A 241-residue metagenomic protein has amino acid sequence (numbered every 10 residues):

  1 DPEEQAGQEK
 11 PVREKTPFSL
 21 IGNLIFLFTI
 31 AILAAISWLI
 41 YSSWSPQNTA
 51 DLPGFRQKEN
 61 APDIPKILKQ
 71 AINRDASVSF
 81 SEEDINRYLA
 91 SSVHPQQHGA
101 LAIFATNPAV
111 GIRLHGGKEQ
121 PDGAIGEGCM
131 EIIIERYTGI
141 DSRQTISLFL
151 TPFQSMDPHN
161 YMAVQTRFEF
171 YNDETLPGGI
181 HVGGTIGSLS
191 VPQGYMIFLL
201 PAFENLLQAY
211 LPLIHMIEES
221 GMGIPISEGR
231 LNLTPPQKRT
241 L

Functional and structural regions predicted by a protein language model:
D1-A6: N-terminal targeting leaders characterized by basic, low-complexity, disordered sequences that direct proteins
G7-L241: Extracellular/lumenal and peripheral-membrane lipid-interaction modules
